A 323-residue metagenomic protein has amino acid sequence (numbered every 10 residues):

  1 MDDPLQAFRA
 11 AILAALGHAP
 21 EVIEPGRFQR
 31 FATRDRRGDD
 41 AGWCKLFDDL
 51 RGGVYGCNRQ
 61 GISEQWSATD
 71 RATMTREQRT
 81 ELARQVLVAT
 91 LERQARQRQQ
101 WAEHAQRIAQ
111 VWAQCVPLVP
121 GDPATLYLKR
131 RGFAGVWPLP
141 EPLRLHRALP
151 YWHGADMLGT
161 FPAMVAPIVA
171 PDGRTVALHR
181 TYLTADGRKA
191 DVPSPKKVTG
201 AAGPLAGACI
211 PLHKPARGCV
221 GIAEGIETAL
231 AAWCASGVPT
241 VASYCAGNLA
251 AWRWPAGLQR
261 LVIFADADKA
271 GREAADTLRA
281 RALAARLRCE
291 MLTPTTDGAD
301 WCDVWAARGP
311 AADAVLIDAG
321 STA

Functional and structural regions predicted by a protein language model:
M1-P4, E64-S67, R188, R217-G221 (+1 more regions): TOPRIM fold recognition
M1-R130, K269-E273, E290: Non-catalytic accessory segments of DNA primases and related replication-initiation nucleases
A14-A15, R130-A134, C234-A235, A284: Residues at alpha-helix termini
Q29-D39, R147-A155, R188-K189, A299-V304: Short, solvent-exposed polar/charged micro-motifs at secondary-structure junctions
P117-G121, T125, A134-P142, V176: Short secondary-structure capping/junction motifs at helix and strand boundaries
A134-G159: Short, basic/aromatic recognition patches
W152-A256: Phosphate-handling DNA/RNA-contact segment within nucleic-acid enzymes
